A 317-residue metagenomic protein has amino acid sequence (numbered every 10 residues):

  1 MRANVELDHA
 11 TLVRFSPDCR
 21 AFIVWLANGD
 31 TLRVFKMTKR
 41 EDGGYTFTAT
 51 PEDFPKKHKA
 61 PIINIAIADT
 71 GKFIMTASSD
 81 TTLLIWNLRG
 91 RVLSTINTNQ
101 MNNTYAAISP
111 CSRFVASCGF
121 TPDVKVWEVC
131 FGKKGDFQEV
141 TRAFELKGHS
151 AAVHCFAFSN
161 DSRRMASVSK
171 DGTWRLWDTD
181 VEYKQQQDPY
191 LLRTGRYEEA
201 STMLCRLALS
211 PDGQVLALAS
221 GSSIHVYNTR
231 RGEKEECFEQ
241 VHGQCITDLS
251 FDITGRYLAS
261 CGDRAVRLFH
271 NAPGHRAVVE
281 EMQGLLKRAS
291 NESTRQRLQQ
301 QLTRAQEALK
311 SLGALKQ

Functional and structural regions predicted by a protein language model:
M1-H9, K39-K59, V92-T104, F131-G148 (+3 more regions): Inter-blade linker and blade-boundary elements of WD-repeat/beta-propeller domains
L7-F15, K59-I67, M101-I108, A151-A157 (+2 more regions): Canonical WD40 repeat/beta-propeller blade segments in eukaryotic WD-repeat proteins
P17-D18, D69-T70, P110-C111, N160-D161 (+2 more regions): Residue-level detector of Asp-centered blade-edge/turn motifs that repeat once per structural unit in beta-propeller
W25-N28, A77-D80, C118-T121, V168-D171 (+2 more regions): Conserved strand-to-loop turn within each blade of WD40 beta-propeller repeats
L32-T38, L83-N87, V124-V129, W174-T179 (+2 more regions): WD40-repeat beta-propellers
Q186-E198, C205-A208, Q214-C245, S250-D252 (+3 more regions): Structured C-terminal portions of repeat-based eukaryotic scaffold domains
E236-C237, Q244-C245, D252-Y257, D263-Q317: Terminal intrinsically disordered, low-complexity extensions flanking WD-repeat/beta-propeller proteins
